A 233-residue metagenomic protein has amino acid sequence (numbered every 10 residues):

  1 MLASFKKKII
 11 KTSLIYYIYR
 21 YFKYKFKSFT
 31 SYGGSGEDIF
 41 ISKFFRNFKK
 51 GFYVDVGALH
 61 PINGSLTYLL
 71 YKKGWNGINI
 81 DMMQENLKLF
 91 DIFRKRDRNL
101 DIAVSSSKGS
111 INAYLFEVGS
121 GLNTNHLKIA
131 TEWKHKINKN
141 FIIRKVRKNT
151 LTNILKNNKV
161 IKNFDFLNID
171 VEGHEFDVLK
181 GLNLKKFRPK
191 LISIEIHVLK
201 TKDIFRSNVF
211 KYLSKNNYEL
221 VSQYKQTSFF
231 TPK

Functional and structural regions predicted by a protein language model:
M1-K233: Phosphate/nucleotide-binding beta-alpha loop and adjacent structural elements of enzyme active sites
